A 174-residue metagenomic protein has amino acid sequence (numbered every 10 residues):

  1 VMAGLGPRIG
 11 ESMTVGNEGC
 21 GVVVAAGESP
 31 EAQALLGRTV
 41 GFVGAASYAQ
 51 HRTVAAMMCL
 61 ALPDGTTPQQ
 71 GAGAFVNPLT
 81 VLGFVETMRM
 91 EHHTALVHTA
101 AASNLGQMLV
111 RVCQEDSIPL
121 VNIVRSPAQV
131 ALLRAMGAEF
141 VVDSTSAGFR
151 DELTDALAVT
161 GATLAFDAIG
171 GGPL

Functional and structural regions predicted by a protein language model:
M2-A46: Glycine-rich beta-strand-centered segment in the early N-terminal region that forms part of a ligand/cofactor-binding
C20, R38-V40, H51, A95 (+1 more regions): Residue-level marker of beta-strand positions
G44-M57: A structural motif shared across PLP-dependent enzymes of the aminotransferase-like
A46, P78, A102, A168-G172: Short beta->alpha connector loops
D64-T67, R89-L96, V159-G161: Short helix-loop-beta connector
T66-A74: Short pre-catalytic strand/loop immediately N-terminal to key active-site residues, enriched for Gly-Thr
A74-E152: Mid-domain Rossmann-like dinucleotide-binding core that forms the NAD(H)/NADP(H) cofactor-binding site
M136, F140-L174: Glycine-rich cofactor phosphate-binding loops and adjacent beta1-alpha1 units of small-molecule cofactor enzyme domains
